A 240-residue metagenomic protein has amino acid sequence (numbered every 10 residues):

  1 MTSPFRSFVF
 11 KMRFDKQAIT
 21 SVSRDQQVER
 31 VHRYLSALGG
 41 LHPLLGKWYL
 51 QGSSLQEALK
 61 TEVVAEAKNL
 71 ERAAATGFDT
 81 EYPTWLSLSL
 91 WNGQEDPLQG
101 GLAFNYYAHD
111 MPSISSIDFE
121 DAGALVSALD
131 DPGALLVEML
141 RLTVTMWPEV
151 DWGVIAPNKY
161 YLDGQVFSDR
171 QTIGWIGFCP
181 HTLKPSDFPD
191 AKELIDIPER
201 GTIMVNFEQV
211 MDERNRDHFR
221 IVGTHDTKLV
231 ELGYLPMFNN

Functional and structural regions predicted by a protein language model:
M1-Y49, A156-N240: C-terminal interaction module
P4-F14, Y107-V126, G201-I203: Glycine-rich, often proline-containing surface loops adjacent to acidic residues and nearby aromatics that form
Q26-G101: N-terminal low-complexity, intrinsically disordered segments
G39, E62, T76-G77, D131 (+3 more regions): Short, flexible coil/linker elements and helix-boundary hinge sites characteristic of intrinsically disordered
L70-T76, Y107-H109, A128, K159-L162: Short low-complexity stretches enriched in small and charged residues
S89-W91, A103-N105, D118-E120, I176-F178 (+1 more regions): Residues in well-ordered beta-strands of folded domains
E95-S113, Q165-S168: Acidic, serine/threonine- and glycine-rich low-complexity intrinsically disordered segments that serve as flexible
I114-G174: Short helix-loop boundary/capping segments
